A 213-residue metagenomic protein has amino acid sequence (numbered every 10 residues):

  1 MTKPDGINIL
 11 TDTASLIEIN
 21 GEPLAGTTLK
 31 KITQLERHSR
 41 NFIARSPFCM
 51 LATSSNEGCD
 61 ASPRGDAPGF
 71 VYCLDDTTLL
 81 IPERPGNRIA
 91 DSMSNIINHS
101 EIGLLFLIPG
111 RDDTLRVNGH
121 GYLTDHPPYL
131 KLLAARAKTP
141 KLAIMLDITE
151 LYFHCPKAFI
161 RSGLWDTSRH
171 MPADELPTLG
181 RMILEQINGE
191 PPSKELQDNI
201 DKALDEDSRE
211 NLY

Functional and structural regions predicted by a protein language model:
M1-Y213: Binding-site signature for planar aromatic cofactors or substrates
